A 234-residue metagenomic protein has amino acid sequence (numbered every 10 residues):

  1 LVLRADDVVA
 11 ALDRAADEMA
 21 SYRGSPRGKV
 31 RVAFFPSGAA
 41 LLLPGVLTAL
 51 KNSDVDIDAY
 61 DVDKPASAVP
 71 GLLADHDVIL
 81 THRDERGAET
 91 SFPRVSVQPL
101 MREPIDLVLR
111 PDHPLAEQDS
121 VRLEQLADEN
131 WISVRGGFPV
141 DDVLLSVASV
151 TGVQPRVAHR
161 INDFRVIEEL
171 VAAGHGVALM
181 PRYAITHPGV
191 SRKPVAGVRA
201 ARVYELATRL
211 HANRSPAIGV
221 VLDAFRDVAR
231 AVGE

Functional and structural regions predicted by a protein language model:
L1-L12: Basic, amphipathic "hinge/linker" alpha-helix immediately C-terminal to the N-terminal HTH DNA-binding motif
K29-E85: Central regulatory/effector-binding core of bacterial HTH transcription factors
D56-D63, S133-R135, Q154-N162: Short beta-strand-to-loop elements that line the ligand-binding cleft of bilobed periplasmic-binding protein-like
D61-E124: Acidic, Gly/Pro-rich loop/turn segments at junctions of secondary structure
P65-V78, T151, R165-H175: Short helices/loops that flank or line small-molecule/ion binding pockets
P93-S96, R165-A212: Beta-alpha-beta core module
L109, N130-T151: Secondary-structure junction motif
V203, A207-E234: Extended ligand-binding regions for polar small-molecule ligands
